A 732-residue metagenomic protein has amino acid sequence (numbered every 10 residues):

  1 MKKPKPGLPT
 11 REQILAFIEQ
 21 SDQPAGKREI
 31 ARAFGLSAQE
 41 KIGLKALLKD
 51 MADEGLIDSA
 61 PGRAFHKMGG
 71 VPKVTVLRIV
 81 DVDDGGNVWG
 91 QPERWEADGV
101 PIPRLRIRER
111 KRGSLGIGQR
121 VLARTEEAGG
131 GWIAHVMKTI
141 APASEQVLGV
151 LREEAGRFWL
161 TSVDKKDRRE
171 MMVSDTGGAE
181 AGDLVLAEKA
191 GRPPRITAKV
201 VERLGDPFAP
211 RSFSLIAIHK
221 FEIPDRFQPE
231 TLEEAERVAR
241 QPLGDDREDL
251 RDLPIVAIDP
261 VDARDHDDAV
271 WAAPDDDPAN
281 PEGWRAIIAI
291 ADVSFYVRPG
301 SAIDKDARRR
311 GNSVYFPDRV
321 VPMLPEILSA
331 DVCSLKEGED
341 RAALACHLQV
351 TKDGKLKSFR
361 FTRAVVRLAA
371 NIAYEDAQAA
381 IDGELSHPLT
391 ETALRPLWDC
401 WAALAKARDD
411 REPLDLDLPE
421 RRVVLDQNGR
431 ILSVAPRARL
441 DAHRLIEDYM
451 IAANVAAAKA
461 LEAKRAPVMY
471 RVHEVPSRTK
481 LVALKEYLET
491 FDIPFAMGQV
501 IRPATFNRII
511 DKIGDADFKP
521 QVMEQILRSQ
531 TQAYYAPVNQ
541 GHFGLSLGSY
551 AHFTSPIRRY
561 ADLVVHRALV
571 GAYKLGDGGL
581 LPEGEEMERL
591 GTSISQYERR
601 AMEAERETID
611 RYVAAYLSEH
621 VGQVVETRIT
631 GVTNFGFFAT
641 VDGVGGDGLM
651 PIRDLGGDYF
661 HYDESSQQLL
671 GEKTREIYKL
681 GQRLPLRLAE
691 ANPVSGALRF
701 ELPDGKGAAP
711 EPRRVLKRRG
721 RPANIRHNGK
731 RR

Functional and structural regions predicted by a protein language model:
M1-I287, S294-E339, N371, Q378-A379 (+1 more regions): Charge-lined substrate channels and their catalytic hotspots, especially those that engage the 3′ end of RNA
A60, V82, E154, T351 (+4 more regions): A short, compositionally biased micro-patch
G85, G131, A155, R195 (+5 more regions): A generic structural motif
Q119, D183, P651-L698, P703 (+2 more regions): Intrinsically disordered, low-complexity linker and terminal regions at domain boundaries
E126-E127, A190, T630, A689-A691: Short, surface-exposed secondary-structure boundary micro-motifs
L204, A572, E701-A708: Short beta-strand-to-coil "C-cap" segments at the C-terminal boundary of structured domains/repeats, marking
I216-I223, E230-G656, S666, G696 (+1 more regions): Electropositive polyanion-binding surfaces
